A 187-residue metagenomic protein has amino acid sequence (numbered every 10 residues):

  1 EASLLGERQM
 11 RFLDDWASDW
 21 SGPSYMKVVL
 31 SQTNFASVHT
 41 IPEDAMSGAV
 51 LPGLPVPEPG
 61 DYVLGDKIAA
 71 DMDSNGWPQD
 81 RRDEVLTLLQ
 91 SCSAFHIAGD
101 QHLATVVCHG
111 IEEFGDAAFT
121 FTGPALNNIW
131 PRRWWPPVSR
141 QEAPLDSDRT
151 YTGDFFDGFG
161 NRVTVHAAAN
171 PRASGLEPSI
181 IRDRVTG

Functional and structural regions predicted by a protein language model:
E1-G187: Long, structured stretches of catalytic cores involved in phosphate-ester chemistry, encompassing
